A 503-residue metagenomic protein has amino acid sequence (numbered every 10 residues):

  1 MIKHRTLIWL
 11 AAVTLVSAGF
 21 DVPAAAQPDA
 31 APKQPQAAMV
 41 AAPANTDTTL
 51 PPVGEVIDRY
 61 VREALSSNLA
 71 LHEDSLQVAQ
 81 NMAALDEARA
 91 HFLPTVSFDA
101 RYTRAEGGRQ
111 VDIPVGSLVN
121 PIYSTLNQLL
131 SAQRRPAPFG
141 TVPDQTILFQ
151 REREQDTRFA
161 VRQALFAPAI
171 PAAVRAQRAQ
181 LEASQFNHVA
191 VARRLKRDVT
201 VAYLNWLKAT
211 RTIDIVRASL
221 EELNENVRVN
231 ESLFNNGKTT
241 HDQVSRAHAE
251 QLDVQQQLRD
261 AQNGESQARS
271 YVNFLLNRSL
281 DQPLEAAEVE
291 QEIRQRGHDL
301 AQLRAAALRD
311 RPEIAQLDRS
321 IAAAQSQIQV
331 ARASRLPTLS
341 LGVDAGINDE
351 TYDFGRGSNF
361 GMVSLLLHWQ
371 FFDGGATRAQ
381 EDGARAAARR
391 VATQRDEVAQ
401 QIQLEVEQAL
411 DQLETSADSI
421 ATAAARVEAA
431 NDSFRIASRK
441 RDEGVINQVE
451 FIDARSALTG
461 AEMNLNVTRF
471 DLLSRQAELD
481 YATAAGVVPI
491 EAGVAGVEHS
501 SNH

Functional and structural regions predicted by a protein language model:
I2-I8, V22-A37, D47, R104-Q110 (+2 more regions): Acidic, low-complexity, intrinsically disordered peripheral segments
K3, A190-A306, A409-Q412, S416 (+3 more regions): Periplasmic alpha-helical coiled-coil/stalk elements that build and connect Gram-negative outer-membrane
W9-A18: Bacterial N-terminal signal peptides
V40-E63: Regulatory alphaC helix of protein kinase catalytic domains
V53-V56, T95-G107, I113-A190, D310 (+4 more regions): Small/polar-residue-enriched beta-strand and adjacent coil segments characteristic of outer-membrane beta-barrel
A64-A70, R309-E313, A417: Short loop-to-helix capping motifs
E73-A88, V191, L195-D214, E225 (+6 more regions): Amphipathic alpha-helical coiled-coil segments
